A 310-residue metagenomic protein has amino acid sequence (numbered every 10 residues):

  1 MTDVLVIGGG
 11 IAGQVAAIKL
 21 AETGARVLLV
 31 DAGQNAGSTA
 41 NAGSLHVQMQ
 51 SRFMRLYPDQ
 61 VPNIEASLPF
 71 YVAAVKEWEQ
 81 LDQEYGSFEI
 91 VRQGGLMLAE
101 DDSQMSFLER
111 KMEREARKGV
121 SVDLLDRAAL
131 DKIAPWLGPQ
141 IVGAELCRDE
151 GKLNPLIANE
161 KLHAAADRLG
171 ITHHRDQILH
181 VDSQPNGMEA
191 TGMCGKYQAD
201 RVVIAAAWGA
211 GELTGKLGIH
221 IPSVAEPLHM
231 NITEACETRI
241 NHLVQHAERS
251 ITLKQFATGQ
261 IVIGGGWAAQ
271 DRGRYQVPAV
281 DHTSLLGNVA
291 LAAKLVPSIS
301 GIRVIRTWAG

Functional and structural regions predicted by a protein language model:
M1-A12, L28: Beta1/beta-strand and adjacent pyrophosphate-binding region of the FAD-binding site in flavoprotein oxidoreductases
A21-N41: Glycine-rich FAD pyrophosphate-binding loop
H46-A129, S250: Dinucleotide-binding Rossmann-like beta1-alpha1 core, especially the glycine-rich loop that anchors the ADP
L68-V72, L98-F107, E145-A164, V277-L286: Short beta-strand to alpha-helix junction loop
S87-M97, K111, K118, V122-L169 (+1 more regions): Helix-loop-beta segment of a Rossmann-like dinucleotide-binding subdomain
A144-R201: Helical element adjacent to the flavin cofactor pocket in flavoenzyme catalytic cores
K196-N241, D281: Central helical "cap/lid" subdomain
T238-G310: Active-site lid/adjacent beta-loop-alpha segment flanking the redox-cofactor pocket in flavoenzymes
